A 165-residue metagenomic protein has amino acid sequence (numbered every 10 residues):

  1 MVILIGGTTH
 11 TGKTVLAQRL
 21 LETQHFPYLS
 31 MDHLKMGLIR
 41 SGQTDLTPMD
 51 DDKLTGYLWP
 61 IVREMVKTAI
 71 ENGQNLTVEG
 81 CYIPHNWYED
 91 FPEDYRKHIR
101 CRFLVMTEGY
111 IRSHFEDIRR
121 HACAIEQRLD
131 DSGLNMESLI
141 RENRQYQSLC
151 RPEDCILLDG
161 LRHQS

Functional and structural regions predicted by a protein language model:
V2: Walker A (P-loop) ATP-phosphate-binding motif of ABC ATPase nucleotide-binding domains
I5: Hydrophobic anchor at the beta1->P-loop junction of P-loop NTPases
T8: P-loop (Walker A) phosphate-binding loop of NTP-binding proteins
G12: Conserved glycine(s) of the Walker
V15-I61: Conserved substrate/cofactor phosphate-moiety recognition/catalytic segment in nucleotide-dependent phosphotransferases
K53-I99, F103-M106: Glycine-rich phosphate-binding loop used to anchor ATP phosphates in small-molecule kinases, encompassing both
K97-Q145: A glycine- and Lys/Arg-enriched "phosphate-lid" helix/loop adjacent to the NTP-binding pocket of small-molecule kinases
R144-S165: NTP-dependent small-molecule kinase module
